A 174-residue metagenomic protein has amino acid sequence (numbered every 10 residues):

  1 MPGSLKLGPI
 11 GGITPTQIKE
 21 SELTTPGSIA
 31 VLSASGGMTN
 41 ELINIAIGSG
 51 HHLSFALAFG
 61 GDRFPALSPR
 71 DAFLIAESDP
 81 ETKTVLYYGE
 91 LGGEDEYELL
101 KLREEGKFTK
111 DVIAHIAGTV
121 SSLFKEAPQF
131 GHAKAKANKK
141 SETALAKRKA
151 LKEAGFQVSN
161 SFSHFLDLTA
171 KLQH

Functional and structural regions predicted by a protein language model:
M1-H174: Catalytic-core regions of core metabolic enzymes, especially those transforming organic acids/acyl-group intermediates
